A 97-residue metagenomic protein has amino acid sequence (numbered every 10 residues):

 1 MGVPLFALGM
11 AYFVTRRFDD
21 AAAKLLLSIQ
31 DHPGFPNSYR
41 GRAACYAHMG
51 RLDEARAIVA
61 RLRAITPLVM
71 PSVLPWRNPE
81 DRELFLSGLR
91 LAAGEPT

Functional and structural regions predicted by a protein language model:
M1-T97: Alpha-helical protein-protein interaction modules
